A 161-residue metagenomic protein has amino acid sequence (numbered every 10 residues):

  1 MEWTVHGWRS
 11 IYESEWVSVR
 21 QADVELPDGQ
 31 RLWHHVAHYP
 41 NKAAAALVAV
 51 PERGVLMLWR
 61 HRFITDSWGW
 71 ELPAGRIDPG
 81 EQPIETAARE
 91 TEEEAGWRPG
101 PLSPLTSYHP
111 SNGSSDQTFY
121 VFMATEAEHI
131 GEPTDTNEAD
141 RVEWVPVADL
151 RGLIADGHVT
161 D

Functional and structural regions predicted by a protein language model:
V5, V19, W33-H34, L58 (+3 more regions): Hydrophobic residues on conserved beta-strands that form the core of alpha/beta folds
H6-A46, P51-E52: Acidic, metal-coordinating catalytic segment for phosphate/diphosphate chemistry, firing primarily on the Nudix
S10-E15, P27, F63, Y108-F119: Acidic pyrophosphate-coordinating catalytic loop
D28-W33, M57, S67-G69, I130-P133: Short small-residue beta-strand/loop micro-motif enriched in glycine and branched aliphatics
H35-V36, R60, H109: Short clusters of small/polar residues that mark proteolytic maturation junctions
Y39-A74: A glycine-rich, hydrophobic loop/mini-helix early in the fold
A43-A46, P51, G75-D161: Unchanged
